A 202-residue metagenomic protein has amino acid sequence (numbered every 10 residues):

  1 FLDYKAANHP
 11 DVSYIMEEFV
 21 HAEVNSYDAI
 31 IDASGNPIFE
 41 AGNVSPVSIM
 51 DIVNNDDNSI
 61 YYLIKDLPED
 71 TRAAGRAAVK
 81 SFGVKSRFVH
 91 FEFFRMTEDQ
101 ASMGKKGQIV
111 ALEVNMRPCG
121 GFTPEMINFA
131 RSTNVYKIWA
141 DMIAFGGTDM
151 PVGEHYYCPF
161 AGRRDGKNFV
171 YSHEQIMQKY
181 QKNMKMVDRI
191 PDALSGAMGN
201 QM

Functional and structural regions predicted by a protein language model:
F1-K5, V20, A161, Q201: Generic low-polarity alpha-helical segments
L2-I15: N-terminal beta-alpha lobe that positions the nucleotide/phosphoryl donor in ATP/NTP-coupled carboxylate activation
A6-H9, V79, G83, G147: Secondary-structure transition/hinge residues
N8-P10, K105, Y180: Short, structurally constrained coil/turn elements that cap an alpha-helix or connect an alpha-helix to the following
S13, H90-E92: Residues at or immediately flanking beta-strands
E18-V84, F88, R95-D99, M103-K106 (+3 more regions): ATP-dependent carboxylate/phosphate-activation module, predominantly the ATP-grasp catalytic core and closely related
I138-M202: Peripheral (often C-terminal) accessory segments that flank ATP-dependent C-N-forming ligase machineries
